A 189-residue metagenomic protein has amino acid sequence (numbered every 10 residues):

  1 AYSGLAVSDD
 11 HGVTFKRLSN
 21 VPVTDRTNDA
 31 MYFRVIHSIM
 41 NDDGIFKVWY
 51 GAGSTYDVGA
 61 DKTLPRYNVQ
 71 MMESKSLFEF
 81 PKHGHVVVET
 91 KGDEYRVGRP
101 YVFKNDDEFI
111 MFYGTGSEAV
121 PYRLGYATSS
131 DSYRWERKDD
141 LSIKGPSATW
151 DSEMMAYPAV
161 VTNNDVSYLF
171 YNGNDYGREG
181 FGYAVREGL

Functional and structural regions predicted by a protein language model:
A1-Y32, I36, M40-Y95, F103-E153 (+1 more regions): Beta-rich carbohydrate-recognition and catalytic domains
P100-Y101, P158-A159: Conserved beta-propeller blade repeats
